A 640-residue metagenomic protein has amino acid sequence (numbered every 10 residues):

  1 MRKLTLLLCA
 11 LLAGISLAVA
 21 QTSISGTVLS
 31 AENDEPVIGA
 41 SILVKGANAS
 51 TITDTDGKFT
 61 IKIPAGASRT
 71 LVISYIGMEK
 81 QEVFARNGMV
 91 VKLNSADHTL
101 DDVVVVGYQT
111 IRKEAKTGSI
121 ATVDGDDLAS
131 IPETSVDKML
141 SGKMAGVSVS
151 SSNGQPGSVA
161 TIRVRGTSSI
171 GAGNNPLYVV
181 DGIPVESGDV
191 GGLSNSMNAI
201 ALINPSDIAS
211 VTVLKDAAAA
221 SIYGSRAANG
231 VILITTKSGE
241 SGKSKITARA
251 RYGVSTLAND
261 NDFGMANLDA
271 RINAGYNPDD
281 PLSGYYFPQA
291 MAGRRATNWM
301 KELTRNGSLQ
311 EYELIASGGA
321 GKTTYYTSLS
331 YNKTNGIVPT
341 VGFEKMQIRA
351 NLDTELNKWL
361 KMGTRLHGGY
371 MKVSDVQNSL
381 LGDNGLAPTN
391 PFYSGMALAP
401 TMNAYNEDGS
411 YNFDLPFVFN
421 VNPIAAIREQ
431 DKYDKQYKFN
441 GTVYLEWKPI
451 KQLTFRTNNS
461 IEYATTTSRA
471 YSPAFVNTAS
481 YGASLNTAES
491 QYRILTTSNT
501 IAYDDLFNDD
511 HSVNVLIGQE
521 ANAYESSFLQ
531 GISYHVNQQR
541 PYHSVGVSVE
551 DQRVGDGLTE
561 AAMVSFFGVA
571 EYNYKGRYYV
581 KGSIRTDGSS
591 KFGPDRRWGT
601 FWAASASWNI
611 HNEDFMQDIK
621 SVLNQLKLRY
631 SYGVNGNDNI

Functional and structural regions predicted by a protein language model:
M1-A350, T354-G363, H367-G369, N440-G441 (+1 more regions): Short, small/polar-rich motifs associated with maturation and membrane association, primarily at protein termini
I63, T236-S238, G318-A320, Y331 (+9 more regions): Residue-level signature of outer-membrane beta-barrel architecture
I162, I232, L314, I348-A350 (+7 more regions): Membrane-embedded beta-strands of outer-membrane beta-barrel proteins, especially the hydrophobic/small aromatic
N174, V180, E240-T297, I337-F343 (+4 more regions): Surface-exposed loop/interface segments of Gram-negative outer-membrane beta-barrel transport/assembly proteins
M197, T334, Q347-R349, S480-A483 (+1 more regions): Short helix/strand-bridging catalytic loops that position acidic/His residues to coordinate divalent metals and engage
A250, L329-N335, V580-S589, Y630: Transmembrane beta-strand segments that form the barrel wall of outer-membrane beta-barrel proteins
Y312-G318, V564-Y574: Structured alpha-helical segments in the cores of large, soluble enzyme domains
P594-G599: Short glycine/threonine-rich loop-to-helix capping motif typified by GTGT followed within a few residues by an Asp-Pro
